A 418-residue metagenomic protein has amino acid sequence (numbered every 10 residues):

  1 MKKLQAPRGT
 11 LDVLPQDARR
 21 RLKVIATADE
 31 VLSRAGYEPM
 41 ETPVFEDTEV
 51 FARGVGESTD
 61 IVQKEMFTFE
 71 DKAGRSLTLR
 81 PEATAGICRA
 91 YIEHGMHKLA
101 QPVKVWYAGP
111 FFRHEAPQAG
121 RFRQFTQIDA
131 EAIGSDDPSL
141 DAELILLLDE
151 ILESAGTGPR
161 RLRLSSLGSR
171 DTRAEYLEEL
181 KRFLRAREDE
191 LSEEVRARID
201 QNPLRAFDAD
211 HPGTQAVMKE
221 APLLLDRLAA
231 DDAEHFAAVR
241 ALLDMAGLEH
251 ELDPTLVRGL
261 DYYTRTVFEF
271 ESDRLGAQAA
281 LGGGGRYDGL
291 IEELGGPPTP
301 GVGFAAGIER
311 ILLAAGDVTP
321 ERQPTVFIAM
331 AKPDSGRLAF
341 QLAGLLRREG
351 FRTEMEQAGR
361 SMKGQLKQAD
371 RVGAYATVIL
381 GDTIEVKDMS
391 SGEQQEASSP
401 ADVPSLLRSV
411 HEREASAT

Functional and structural regions predicted by a protein language model:
M1-Q368, V372-T418: TRNA-recognition modules of translation machinery and tRNA-sensing kinases, especially anticodon-binding
